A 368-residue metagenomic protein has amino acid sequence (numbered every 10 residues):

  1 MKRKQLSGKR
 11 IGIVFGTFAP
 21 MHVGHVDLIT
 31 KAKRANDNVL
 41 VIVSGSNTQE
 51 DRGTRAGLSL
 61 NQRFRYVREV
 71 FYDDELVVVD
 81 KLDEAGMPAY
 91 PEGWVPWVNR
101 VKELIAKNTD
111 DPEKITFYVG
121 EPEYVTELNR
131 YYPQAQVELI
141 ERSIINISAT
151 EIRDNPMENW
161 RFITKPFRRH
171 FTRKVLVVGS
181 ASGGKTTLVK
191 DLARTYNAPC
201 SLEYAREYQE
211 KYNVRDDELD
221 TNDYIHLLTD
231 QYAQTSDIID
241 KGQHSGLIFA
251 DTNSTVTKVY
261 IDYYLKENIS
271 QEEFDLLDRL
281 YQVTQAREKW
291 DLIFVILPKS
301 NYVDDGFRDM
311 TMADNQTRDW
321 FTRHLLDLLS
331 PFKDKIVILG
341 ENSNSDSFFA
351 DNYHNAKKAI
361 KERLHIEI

Functional and structural regions predicted by a protein language model:
M1-R173: Nucleotidyltransferase catalytic core that binds NTPs
G57-D73, E218-G246: Short, structured active-site "lid" loops
I152, Y264-D327, P331-S347: A glycine- and Lys/Arg-enriched "phosphate-lid" helix/loop adjacent to the NTP-binding pocket of small-molecule kinases
N155-V175, P331-I368: Charged phosphate-binding loop/patch that engages nucleotide di/tri-phosphates or the phosphate backbone of nucleic
A181: The conserved Walker
G184: Conserved glycine(s) of the Walker
K190, R194-S236: Conserved substrate/cofactor phosphate-moiety recognition/catalytic segment in nucleotide-dependent phosphotransferases
H226-E288: Glycine-rich phosphate-binding loop used to anchor ATP phosphates in small-molecule kinases, encompassing both
